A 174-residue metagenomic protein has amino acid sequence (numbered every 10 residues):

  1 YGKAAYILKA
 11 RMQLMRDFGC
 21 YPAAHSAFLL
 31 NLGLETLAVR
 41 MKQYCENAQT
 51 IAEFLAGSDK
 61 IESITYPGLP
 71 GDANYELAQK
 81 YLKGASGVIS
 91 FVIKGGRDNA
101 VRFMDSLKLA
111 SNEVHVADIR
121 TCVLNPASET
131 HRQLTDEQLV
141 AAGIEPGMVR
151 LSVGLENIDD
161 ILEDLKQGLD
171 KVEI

Functional and structural regions predicted by a protein language model:
Y1-V88, V92-R120: Active-site C-terminal subdomain of aminotransferase-like
D105, T121-I174: PLP-dependent enzyme catalytic core of the Aspartate aminotransferase-like
